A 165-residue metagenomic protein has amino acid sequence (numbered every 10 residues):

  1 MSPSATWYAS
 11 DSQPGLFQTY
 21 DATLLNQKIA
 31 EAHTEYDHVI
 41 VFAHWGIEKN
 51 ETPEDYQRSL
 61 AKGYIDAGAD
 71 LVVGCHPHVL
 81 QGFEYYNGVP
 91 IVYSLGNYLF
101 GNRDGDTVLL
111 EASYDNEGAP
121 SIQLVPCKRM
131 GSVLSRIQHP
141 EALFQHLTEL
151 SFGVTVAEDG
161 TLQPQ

Functional and structural regions predicted by a protein language model:
M1-Q165: Acidic, metal/ion-coordinating pockets
